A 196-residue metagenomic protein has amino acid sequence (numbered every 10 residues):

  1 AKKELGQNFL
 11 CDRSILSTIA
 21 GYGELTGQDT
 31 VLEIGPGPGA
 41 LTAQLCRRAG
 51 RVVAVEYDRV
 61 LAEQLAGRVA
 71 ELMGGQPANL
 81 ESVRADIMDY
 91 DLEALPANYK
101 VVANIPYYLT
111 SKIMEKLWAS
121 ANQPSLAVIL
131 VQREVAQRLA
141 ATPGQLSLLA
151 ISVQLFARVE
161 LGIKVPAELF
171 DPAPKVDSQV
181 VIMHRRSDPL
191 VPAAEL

Functional and structural regions predicted by a protein language model:
A1-L196: Catalytic cores of RNA-modifying enzymes
